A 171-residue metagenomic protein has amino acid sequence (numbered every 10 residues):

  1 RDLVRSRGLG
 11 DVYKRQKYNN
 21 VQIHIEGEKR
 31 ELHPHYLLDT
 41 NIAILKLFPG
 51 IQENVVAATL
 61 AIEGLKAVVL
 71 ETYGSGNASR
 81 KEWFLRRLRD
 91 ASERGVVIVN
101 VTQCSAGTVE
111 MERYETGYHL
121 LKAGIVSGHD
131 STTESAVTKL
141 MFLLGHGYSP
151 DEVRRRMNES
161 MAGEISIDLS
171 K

Functional and structural regions predicted by a protein language model:
D2-Y13: Single conserved hydrophobic/aromatic residue that forms the stacking wall/gate of nucleotide- or nucleobase-binding
G8, R30-P34, A61-L65, E93-V96 (+1 more regions): Short amphipathic alpha-helical segments, especially helix-boundary/capping motifs
D11-R15, L37-D39, V69, G107-M111: A generic short-segment signal for beta-strand/edge and adjacent turn/coil regions
K17-N20: Catalytic cores of secreted or luminal carbohydrate-active enzymes
I25-R80: Oxyanion-binding "anion nests"
T72-K171: C-terminal non-catalytic interaction/assembly regions of soluble proteins
